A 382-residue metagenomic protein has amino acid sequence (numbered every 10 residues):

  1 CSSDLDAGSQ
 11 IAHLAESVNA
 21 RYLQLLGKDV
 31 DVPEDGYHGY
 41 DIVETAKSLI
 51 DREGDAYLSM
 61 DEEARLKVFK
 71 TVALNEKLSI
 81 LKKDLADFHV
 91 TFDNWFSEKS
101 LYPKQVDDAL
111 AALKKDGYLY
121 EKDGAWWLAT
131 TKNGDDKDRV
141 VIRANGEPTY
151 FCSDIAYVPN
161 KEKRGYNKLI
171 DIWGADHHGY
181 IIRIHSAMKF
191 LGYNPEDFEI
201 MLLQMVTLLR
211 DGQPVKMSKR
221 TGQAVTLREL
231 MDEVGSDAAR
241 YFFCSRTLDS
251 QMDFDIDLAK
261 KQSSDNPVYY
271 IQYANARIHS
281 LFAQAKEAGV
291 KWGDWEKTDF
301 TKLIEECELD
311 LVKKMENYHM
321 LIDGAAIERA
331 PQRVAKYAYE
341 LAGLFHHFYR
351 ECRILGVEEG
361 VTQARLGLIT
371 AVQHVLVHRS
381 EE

Functional and structural regions predicted by a protein language model:
C1-E381: Non-catalytic interaction-recognition regions
